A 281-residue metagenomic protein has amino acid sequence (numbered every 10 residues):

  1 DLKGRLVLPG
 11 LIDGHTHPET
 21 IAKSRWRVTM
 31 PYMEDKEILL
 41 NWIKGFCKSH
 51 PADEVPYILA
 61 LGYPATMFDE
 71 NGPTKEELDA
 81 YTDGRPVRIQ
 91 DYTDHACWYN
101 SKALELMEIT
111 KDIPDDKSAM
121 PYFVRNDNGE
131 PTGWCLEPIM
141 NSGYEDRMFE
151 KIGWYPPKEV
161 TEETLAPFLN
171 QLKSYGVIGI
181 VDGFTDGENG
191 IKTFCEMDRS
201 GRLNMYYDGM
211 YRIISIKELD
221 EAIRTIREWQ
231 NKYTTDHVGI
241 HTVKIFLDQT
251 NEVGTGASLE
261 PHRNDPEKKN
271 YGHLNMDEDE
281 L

Functional and structural regions predicted by a protein language model:
D1-R224, H241, I245-L281: Divalent metal-binding segments
Y233-T234: Accessory "access/gating" subregions that flank catalytic or transport cores
V238: Short, conserved active-site loop motifs that form the nucleotide-linked donor/cofactor pocket
